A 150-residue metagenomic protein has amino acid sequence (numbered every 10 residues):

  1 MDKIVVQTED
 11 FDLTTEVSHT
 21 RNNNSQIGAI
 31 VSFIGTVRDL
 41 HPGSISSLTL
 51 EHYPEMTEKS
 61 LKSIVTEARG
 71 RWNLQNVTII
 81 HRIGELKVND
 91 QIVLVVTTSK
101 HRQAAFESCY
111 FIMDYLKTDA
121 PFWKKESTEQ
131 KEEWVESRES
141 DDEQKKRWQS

Functional and structural regions predicted by a protein language model:
M1-Q91, E107-Y110, D114-S150: N-terminal, polar/charged subdomain of small-to-medium soluble alpha/beta proteins
I92-S99: Short glycine-rich or small-residue beta-strand-to-loop segments that form or flank ligand, phosphate, metal/Fe-S
